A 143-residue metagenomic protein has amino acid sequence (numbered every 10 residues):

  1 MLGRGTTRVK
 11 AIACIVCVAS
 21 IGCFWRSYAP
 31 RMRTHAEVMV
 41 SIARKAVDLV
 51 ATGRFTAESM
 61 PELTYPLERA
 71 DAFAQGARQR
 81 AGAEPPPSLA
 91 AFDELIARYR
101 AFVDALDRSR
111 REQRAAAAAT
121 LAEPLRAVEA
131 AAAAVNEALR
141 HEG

Functional and structural regions predicted by a protein language model:
M1-C23: Sec-dependent bacterial lipoprotein signal peptides
A19-A36: Bacterial Sec signal peptide processing site at the extreme N-terminus
R31-D104, A117-E129, V135: Alpha-helical segments in soluble extracytoplasmic regions
A138: Residues that form generic nucleotide/phosphate-binding pockets
H141-G143: Short, solvent-exposed mixed-charge patches
